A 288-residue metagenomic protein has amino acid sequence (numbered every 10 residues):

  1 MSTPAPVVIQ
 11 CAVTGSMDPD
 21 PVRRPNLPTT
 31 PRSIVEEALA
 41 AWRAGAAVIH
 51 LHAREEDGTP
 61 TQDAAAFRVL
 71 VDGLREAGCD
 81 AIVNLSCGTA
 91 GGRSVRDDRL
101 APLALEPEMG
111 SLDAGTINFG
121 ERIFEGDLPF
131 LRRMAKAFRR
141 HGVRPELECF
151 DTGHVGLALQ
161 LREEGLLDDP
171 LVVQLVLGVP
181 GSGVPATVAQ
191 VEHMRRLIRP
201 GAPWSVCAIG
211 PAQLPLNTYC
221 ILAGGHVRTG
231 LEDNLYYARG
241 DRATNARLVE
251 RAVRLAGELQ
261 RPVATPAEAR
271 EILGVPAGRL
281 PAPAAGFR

Functional and structural regions predicted by a protein language model:
M1-N26, S111-N118: N-terminal small/glycine-rich loop or linker at the start of catalytic domains across soluble metabolic enzymes
T3, T59-C87, R133-R140, H193-G201 (+1 more regions): Alpha-helix-loop-beta-strand connector modules within alpha/beta enzyme cores
C11, R32-V35, V48-P60, N84: Histidine-centered catalytic micro-motifs
I34, A41, H52, G110 (+4 more regions): Conserved, mostly hydrophobic/aromatic
A47-L70, F119, V176-G178, N234-R239: Glycine-rich, proline-tolerant flexible connector loops at the mouths of alpha/beta enzymes
T61-G126: Active-site beta->alpha loop and helix N-cap motifs at the rims of alpha/beta catalytic domains
M109-E232, R242-A243, R247: Catalytic alpha/beta core domains of metabolic enzymes, predominantly
R254-R288: Mid-to-C-terminal alpha-helical segments outside catalytic/metal-binding sites
